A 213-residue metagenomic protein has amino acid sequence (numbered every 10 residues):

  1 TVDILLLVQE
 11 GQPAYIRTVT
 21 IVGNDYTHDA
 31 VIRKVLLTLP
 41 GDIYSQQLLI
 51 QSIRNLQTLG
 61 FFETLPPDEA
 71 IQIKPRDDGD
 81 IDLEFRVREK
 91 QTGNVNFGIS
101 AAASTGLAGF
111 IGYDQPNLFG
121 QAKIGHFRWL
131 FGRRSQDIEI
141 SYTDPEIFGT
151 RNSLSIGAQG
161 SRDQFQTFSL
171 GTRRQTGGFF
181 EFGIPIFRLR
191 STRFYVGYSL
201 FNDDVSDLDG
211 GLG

Functional and structural regions predicted by a protein language model:
T1, E10-T18, L208-G210: Interfacial loop/beta elements and low-complexity acidic/Ser/Thr-rich segments of macromolecular assembly/processing
T1-E10, E181, V196: Short intrinsically disordered, low-complexity coil segments enriched in acidic
I4-P13, L83-Q91: Conserved "repeat-terminator" motif of extracellular CCP/Sushi domains
Q9, V22-I32: Flexible hinge/switch segments at interdomain interfaces of large molecular machines
G11, V35, L39-G41: Conserved SET/PR domain catalytic loop and adjacent active-site segment of histone-lysine N-methyltransferases
I16-I21, V95-I99: Disulfide-bonded cysteine-rich modules in secreted/extracellular proteins, activating on the conserved Cys frameworks
T18, D29, R33-L36, Q46-I53: Extracytoplasmic/secreted envelope proteins and their assembly/folding machinery, especially bacterial periplasmic
Y26, D42-G213: Gram-negative/organellar outer-membrane beta-barrel architecture
